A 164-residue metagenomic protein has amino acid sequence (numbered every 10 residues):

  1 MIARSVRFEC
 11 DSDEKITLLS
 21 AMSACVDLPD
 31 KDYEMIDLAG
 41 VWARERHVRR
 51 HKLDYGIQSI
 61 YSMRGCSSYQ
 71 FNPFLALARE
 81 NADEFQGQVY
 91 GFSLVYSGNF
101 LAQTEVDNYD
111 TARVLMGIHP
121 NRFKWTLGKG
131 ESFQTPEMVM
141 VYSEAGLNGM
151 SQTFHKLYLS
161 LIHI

Functional and structural regions predicted by a protein language model:
M1-E105, N121-F123: Polysaccharide-binding surfaces and accessory modules of carbohydrate-active proteins
V6, V141-F154: Short, surface-exposed, low-complexity cationic segments
I16-T17, A102-Q103, T135-P136, S143-E144 (+1 more regions): Short helix/loop capping segments that flank catalytic or ligand/cofactor-binding pockets
Q88-L94, M150-Y158: Short, Φ-rich (hydrophobic/aromatic) sequence segments
F92, W125-E144: Short Pro-Gly-centered flexible turn/kink motifs
T111, L159-S160: Feature activates predominantly on carbohydrate-active enzymes
T111-L127: Short acidic, Pro/Gly- and aromatic-enriched capping/linker segments at domain boundaries
I162-I164: Conserved small/polar residues in nucleotide/adenosyl-binding loops
